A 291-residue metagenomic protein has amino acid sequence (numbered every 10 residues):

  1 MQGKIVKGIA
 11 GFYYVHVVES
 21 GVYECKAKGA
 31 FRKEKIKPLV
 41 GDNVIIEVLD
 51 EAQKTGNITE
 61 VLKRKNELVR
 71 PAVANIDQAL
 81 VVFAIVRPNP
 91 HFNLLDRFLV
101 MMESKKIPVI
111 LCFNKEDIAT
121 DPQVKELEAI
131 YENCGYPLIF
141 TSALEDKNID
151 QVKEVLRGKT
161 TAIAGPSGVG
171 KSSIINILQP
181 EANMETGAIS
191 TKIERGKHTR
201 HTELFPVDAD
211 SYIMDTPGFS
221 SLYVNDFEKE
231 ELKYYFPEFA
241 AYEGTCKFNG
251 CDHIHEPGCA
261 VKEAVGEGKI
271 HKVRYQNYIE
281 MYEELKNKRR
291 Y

Functional and structural regions predicted by a protein language model:
M1-I9: Structural detector for short beta-strands of small beta-barrel domains
G11, G29, K35-A52, L62-Q78 (+7 more regions): Helix-rich effector regions associated with P-loop NTPase G domains
Y13-V17, C25, I46: SH3/SH3-like beta-barrel fold
G21-A30: Short, structured beta-strand/loop micro-motifs enriched in basic residues and often containing a Trp
E51-V61, N89-P90: Short, Lys/Arg- and Gly-enriched loop/turn segments at beta-strand edges
N93-E103: Histidine-anchored nucleotide/phosphate-binding helix
D117-V169: Canonical P-loop GTPase G-domain recognition
K171-G187: A conserved segment at the C-terminal end of the G1
